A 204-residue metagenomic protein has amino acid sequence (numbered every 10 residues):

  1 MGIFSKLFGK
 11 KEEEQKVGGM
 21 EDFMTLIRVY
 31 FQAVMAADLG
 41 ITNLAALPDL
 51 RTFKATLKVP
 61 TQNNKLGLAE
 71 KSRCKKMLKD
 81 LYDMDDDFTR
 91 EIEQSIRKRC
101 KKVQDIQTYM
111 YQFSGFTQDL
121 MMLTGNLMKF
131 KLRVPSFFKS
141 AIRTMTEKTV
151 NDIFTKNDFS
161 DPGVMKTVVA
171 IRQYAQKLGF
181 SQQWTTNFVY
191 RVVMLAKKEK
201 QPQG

Functional and structural regions predicted by a protein language model:
M1, K10-K11, Q201-G204: Short intrinsically disordered terminal tails
S5-K16: Low-complexity, charge- and small-residue-enriched intrinsically disordered regions
D22-T42, D49: Charged, amphipathic alpha-helical stretches
A33, T124, R172: Short glycine-/small-residue-rich flexible loop motifs, especially phosphate/cofactor-binding loops
L39-K166: Long, low-complexity or tandemly repetitive, helically biased scaffold regions used for multimeric assembly/adhesion
V168-G204: Alpha-helical oligomerization segments
